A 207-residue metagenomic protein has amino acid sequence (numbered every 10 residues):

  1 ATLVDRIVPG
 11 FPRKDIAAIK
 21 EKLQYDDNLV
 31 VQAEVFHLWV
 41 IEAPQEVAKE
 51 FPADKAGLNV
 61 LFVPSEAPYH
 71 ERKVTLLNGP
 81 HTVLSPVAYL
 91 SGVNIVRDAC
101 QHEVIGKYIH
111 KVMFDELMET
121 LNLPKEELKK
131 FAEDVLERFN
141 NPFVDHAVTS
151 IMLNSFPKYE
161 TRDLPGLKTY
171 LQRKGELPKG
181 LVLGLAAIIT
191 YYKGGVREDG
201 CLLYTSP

Functional and structural regions predicted by a protein language model:
A1-S206: Substrate/ligand-engaging "lid" and interaction regions
